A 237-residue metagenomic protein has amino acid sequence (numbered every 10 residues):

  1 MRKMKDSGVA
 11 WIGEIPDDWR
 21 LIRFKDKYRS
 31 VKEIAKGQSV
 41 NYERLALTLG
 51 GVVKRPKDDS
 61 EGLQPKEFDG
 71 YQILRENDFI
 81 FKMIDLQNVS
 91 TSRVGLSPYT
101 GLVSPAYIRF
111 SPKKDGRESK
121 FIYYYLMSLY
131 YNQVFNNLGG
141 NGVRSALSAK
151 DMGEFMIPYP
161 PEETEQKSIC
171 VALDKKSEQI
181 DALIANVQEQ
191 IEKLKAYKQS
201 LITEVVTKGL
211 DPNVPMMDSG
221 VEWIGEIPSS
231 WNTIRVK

Functional and structural regions predicted by a protein language model:
M1-I15, E178-I227: Short amphipathic coiled-coil heptad-repeat segments
R2-A35, E154, V221-K237: Non-catalytic DNA-recognition/assembly elements of restriction-modification systems
M4, K25-E67, R109-F110, K237: DNA target-recognition patches
M4-A10, G101-I108, G140-K167, S219 (+1 more regions): A short glycine-rich beta-alpha junction/loop motif
P16-F24, I122, M156-K195, P228-V236: Amphipathic alpha-helical segments
R20, L63, D69, L74-E76: Residue-level recognition of short, solvent-exposed, well-ordered loop/turn junctions that link secondary-structure
G37-A46, N137-G139, M216-S219: Short coil/turn segments at secondary-structure boundaries
Y71-Q72, E76-Y131, V143, S148 (+1 more regions): A short beta-sheet element
